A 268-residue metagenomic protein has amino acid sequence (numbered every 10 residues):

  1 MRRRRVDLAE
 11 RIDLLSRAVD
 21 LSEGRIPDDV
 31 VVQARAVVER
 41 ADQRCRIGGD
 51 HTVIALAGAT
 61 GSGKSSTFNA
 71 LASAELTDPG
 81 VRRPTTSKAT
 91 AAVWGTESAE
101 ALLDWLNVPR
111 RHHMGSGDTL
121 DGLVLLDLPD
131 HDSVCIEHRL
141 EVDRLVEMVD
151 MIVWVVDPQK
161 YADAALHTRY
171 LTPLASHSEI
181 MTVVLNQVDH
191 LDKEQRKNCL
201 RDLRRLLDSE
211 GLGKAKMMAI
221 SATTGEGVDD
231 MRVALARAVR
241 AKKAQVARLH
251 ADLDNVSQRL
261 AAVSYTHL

Functional and structural regions predicted by a protein language model:
R2-D118: Conserved G1/Walker A P-loop phosphate-binding module
K88, H138-E141, L166, Q195 (+4 more regions): Helical mechanochemical/support elements of P-loop NTPase systems and associated helical scaffolds
K88-A89, T96, C135-I136, E141 (+2 more regions): Helix-rich effector regions associated with P-loop NTPase G domains
E97-S98, D130-D132, Q159-A162, V188-L191 (+1 more regions): Conserved nucleotide-binding/hydrolysis micro-motifs of P-loop NTPases
S116-G117, E141-G213: Conserved C-terminal guanine-recognition region of P-loop GTPase G domains, centered on the G4
D121-C135: Switch II (G3) loop of P-loop NTPases
L191-V246: Canonical P-loop GTPase G-domain recognition
T266-H267: Conserved small/polar residues in nucleotide/adenosyl-binding loops
